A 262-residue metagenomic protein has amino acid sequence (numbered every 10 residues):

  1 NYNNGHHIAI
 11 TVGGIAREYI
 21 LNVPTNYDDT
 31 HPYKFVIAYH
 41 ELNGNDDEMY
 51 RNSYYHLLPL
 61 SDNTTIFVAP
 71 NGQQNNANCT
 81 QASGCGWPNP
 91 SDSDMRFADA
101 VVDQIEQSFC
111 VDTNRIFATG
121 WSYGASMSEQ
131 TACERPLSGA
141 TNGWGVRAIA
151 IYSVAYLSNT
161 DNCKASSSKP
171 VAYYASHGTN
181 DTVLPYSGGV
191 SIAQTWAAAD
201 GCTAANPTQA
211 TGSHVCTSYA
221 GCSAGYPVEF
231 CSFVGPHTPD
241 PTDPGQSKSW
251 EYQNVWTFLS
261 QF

Functional and structural regions predicted by a protein language model:
N1-F35, T65, P90, T119-A150 (+5 more regions): A domain-start/cap signature at the N-terminus of enzymes
K34-E41, S153, H177-G178: The conserved beta1-alpha1 loop
F35, E41-Q107, G212-S223, V228-F230: Active-site machinery of serine-nucleophile hydrolases
L42, G72, T179-T182, V234-H237: Acidic beta-to-alpha connecting loop that harbors the catalytic carboxylate
N45-E48, N76-Q81, L157-D161, T182-S187 (+1 more regions): Extracytoplasmic/secreted cell-surface and envelope-processing proteins
N71, T119, A150-S153, Y174-H177 (+1 more regions): Alpha/beta-hydrolase-fold catalytic nucleophile elbow
C110-S122: Alpha/beta-hydrolase fold nucleophile elbow
A172-S176, S187-F262: C-terminal catalytic histidine-bearing segment of alpha/beta-hydrolase fold enzymes
